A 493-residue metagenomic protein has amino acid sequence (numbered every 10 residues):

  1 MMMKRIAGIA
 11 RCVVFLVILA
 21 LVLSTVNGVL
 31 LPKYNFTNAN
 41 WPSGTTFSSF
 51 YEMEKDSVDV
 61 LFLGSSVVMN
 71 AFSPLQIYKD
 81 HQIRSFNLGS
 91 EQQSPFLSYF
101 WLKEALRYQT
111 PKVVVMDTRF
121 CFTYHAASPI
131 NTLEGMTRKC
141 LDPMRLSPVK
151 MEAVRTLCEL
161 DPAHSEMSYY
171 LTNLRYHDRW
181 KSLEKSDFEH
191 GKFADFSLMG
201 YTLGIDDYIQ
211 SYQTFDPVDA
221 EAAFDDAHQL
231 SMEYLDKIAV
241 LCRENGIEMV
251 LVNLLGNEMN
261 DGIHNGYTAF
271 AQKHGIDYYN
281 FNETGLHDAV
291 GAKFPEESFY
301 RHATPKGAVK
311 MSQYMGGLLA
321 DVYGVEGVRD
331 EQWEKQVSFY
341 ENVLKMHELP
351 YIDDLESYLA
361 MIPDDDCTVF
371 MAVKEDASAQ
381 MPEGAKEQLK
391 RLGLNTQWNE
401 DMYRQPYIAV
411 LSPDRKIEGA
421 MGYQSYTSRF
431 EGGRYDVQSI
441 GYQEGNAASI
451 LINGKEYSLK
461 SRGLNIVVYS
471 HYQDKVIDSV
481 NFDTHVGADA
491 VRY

Functional and structural regions predicted by a protein language model:
A10-V29: Hydrophobic membrane-insertion alpha-helices, especially the h-region of bacterial N-terminal signal peptides
L30-F50: Alpha-helical transmembrane signal-anchor/signal-peptide segments
L63, V67-M151: Membrane-embedded segments
N70, P95-Y99, F122-N131, M259-I263 (+3 more regions): Extracytoplasmic/secreted cell-surface and envelope-processing proteins
L133-N245, G327-K345: Secreted/periplasmic serine-hydrolase-like ester/acetyl group-modifying domain
D236-N260: Active-site segments of SGNH/GDSL-like serine hydrolases that catalyze O-acetyl group transfer/hydrolysis on lipids
H264-W333: C-terminal regions of proteins
H347-Y493: Short acidic-hydrophobic catalytic motif
